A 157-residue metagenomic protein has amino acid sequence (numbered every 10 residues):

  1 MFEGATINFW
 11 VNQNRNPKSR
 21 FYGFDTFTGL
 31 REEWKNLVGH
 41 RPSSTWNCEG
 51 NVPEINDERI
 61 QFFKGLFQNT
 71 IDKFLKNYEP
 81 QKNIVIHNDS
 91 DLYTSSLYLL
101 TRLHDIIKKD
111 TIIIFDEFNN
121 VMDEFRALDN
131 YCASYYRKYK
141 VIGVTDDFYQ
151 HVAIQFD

Functional and structural regions predicted by a protein language model:
M1-D157: S-adenosylmethionine/decaboxylated-SAM
